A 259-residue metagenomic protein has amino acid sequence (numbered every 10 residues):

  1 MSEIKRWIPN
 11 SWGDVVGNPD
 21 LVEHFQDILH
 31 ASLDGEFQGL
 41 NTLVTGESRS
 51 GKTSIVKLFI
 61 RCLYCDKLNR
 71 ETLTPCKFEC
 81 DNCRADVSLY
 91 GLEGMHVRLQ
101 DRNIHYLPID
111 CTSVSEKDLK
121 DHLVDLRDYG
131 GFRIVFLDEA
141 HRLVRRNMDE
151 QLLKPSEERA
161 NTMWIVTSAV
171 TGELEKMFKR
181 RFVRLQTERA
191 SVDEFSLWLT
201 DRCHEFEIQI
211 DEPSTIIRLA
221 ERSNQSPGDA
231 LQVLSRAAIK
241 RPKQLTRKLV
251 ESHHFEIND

Functional and structural regions predicted by a protein language model:
S2-E47, V124-D128: Pre-Walker A (pre-P-loop) alpha-helix and adjacent loop at the N terminus of AAA/AAA+ ATPase modules, a conserved
V22-E23, Q100-F132: Short glycine-rich substrate-engagement loop in P-loop NTPases that contacts/grips substrate
L33-D101: Walker A/P-loop
D110-T112, V183-S196: Conserved AAA+ ATPase "SRH/arginine-finger" region at the nucleotide-binding site
L123-D128, L137-R180: Conserved catalytic/switch belt of AAA+ P-loop NTPases
Q209-S223, L249: Short conserved motifs of the RecA-like P-loop NTPase core
I217-E221, G228-P242: C-terminal helical "lid" of AAA+/P-loop NTPase domains
A238-D259: Conserved C-terminal helix/linker of AAA+ ATPases
